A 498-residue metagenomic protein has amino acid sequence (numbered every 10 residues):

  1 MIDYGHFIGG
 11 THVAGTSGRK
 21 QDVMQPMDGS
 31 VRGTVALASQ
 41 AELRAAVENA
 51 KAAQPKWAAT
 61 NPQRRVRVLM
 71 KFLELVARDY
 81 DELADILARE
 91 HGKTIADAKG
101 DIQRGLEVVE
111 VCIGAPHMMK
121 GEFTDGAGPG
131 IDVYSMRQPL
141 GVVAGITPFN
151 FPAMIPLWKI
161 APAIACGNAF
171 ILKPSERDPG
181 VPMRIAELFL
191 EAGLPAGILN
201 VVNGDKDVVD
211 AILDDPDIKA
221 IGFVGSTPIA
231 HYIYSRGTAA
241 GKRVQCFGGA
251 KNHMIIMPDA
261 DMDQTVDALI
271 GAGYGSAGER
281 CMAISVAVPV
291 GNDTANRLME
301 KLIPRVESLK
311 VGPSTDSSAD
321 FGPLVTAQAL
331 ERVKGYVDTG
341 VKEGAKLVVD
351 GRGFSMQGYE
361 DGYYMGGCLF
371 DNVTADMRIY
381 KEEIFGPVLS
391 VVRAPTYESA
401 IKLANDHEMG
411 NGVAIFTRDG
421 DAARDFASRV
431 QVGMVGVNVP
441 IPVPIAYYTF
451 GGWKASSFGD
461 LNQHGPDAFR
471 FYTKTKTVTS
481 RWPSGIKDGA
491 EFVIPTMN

Functional and structural regions predicted by a protein language model:
M1-D28: Hydrophobic face of amphipathic alpha-helices that form TPR/SEL1-like repeat modules and related alpha-solenoid
P26-T34, I218, I255, K310-P313 (+4 more regions): Conserved C-terminal structural/oligomerization subdomain of aldehyde/semialdehyde dehydrogenase
G29, R65, L87, V109 (+9 more regions): Residue-level signal for inorganic ion chemistry
R32-M119, G130: Glycine-rich loop-to-alpha-helix module at the N-terminal edge of alpha/beta enzyme cores
Q54, A58, L73-Y80, A84 (+19 more regions): Structural signal for hydrophobic packing residues in well-ordered secondary-structure cores of soluble enzyme domains
K71, G130-D132, G351-G358, P440: Short, solvent-exposed loop/turn elements at beta->coil junctions and helix N-caps that rim active or binding pockets
G121-V266, A394, G459: Rossmann-like NAD(P) dinucleotide-binding subdomain of oxidoreductase/dehydrogenase enzymes
P228-T374, L403, V437, K487-D488 (+1 more regions): ALDH superfamily catalytic-core signature
